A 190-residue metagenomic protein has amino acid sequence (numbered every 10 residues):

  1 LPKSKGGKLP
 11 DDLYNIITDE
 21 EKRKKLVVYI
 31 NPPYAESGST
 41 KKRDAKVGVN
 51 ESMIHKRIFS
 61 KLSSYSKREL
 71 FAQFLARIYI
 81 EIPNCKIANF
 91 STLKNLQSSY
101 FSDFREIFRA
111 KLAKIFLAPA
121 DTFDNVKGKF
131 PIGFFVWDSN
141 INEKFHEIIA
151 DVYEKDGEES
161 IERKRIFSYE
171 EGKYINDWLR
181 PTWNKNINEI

Functional and structural regions predicted by a protein language model:
L1-K3: Conserved S-adenosyl-L-methionine
P10-D12, K127-V136: Short, surface-exposed amphipathic charged segments that create phosphate/polyanion-binding patches used for binding
N15-A35: Carboxylate/His-rich catalytic cores and anion/metal-binding grooves
P33-S37, K94-L96, N140-N142: Short, solvent-exposed loop/turn segments at secondary-structure junctions
Y34-K67: A mobile, often basic/glycine-rich helix-loop segment that functions as the active-site lid/recognition loop
G38-K41, Q97-F104, V126-F130: A short acidic (Asp/Glu
S60-A120, F135: Conserved Class I SAM-dependent methyltransferase catalytic core
P131-I190: C-terminal substrate-recognition regions of SAM-dependent nucleic acid methyltransferases
